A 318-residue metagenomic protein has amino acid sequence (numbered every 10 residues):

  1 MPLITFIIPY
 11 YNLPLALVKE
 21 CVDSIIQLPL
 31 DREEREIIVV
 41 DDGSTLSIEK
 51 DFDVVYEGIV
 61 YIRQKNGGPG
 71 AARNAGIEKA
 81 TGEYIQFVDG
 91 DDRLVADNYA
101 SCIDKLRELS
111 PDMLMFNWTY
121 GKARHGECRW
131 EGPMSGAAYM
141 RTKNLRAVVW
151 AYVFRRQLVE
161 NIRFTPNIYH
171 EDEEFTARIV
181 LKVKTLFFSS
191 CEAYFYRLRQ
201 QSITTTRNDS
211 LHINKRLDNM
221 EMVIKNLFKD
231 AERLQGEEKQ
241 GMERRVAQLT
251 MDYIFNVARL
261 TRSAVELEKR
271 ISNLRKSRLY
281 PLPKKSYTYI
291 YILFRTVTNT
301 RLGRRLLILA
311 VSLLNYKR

Functional and structural regions predicted by a protein language model:
D23-E34: Short, acidic, metal-binding catalytic loop of nucleotide-sugar glycosyltransferases
I38-K50: A conserved acidic beta->alpha catalytic loop
I48, Q64-A80: Glycine-rich, basic loop-to-helix element that forms the pyrophosphate-binding segment of sugar-nucleotide handling
I85: Short aromatic/hydrophobic "clamp" motif used to bind/position activated sugar donors
D97-E127: Conserved donor NDP-sugar-binding/catalytic core segment of glycosyltransferases
G136-S210: Conserved nucleotide-sugar donor-binding catalytic segment
A193-Q200, T206-E237, N256, R262-L279: Catalytic core of nucleotide-sugar-dependent glycosyltransferases
R259-R318: Membrane-interface aromatic/basic loop that binds lipid-linked glycans or pyrophosphate carriers, typified by
